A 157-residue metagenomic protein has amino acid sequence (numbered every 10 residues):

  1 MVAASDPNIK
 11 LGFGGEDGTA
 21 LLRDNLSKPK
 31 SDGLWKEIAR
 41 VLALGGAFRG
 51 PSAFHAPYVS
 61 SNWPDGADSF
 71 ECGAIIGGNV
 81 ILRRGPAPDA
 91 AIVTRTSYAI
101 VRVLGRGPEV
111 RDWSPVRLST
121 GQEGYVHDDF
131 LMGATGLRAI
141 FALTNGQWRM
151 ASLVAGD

Functional and structural regions predicted by a protein language model:
M1-D6: Short, well-ordered alpha-helical segments enriched in acidic and aromatic residues
P7, V80, A90: Solvent-exposed hydroxyl-ligand-binding patches built from regularly spaced Ser/Thr and small hydrophobics
I9-G15: A short gly/proline-enriched turn/hairpin at secondary-structure junctions
D17-R23, R111-S114: Surface-exposed aromatic
L26-A74, R117-D157: Boundary regions of SH3-family modules and the immediately adjacent low-complexity/disordered segments in eukaryotic
I76-G85: Generic short beta-strand segments
G85-A91: Short alpha-helix capping/helix-loop boundary micro-motifs
I92-T135: SH3/SH3-like beta-barrel superfamily modules
